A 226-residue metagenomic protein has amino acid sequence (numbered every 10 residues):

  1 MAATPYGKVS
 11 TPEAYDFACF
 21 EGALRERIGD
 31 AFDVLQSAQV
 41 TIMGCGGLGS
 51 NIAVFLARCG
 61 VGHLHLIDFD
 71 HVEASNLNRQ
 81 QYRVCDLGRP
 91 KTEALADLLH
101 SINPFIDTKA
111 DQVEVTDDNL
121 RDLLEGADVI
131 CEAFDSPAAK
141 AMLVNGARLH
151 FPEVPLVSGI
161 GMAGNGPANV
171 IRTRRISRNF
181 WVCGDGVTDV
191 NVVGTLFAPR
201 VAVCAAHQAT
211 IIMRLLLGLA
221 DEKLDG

Functional and structural regions predicted by a protein language model:
M1-V40: N-terminal charged helix/coil linker that caps or initiates catalytic domains
A2-A14, L123-V129, A133-G226: Glycine-rich phosphate/adenylate-binding loop
I42-C45, L66: Hydrophobic Val/Ile/Leu positions in short beta-strands of Rossmann-like dinucleotide-binding domains
L48-G49: Hydrophobic/small residue at the entry helix of a nucleotide-binding pocket
R58-H63: Conserved S-adenosyl-L-methionine
D68-I102: Glycine-rich phosphate-binding loop and adjoining beta1-alpha1-beta2 segment of Rossmann-like nucleotide-binding folds
T92-A127, F134-P137: A structured beta-alpha segment of the ubiquitous adenosine-cofactor-binding alpha/beta core
